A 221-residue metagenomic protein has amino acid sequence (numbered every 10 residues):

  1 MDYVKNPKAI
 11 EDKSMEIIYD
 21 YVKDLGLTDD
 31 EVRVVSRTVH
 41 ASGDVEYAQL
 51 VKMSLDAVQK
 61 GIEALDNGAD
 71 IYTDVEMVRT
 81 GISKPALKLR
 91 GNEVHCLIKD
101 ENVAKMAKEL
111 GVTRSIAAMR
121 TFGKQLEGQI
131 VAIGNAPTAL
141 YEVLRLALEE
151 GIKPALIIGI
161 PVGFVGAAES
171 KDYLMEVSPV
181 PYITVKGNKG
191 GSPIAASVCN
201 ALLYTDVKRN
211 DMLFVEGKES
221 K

Functional and structural regions predicted by a protein language model:
M1-N67: N-terminal nucleotide/polyanion-binding subdomain common to many enzyme families
P7, L50, A132-I133, I160-G163 (+2 more regions): Glycine- and other small-residue-rich loops at beta-strand/loop junctions that grip anionic moieties
P7-M15, L27-E31, V35, V51-S54 (+8 more regions): Generic structural signal for well-ordered, non-membrane alpha-helical segments in soluble metabolic enzymes
K13-Y21, R37, K60-A64, G81 (+7 more regions): Alpha-helical scaffold segments in soluble metabolic enzymes
I17-L25, A41-V45, A64-G68, P85 (+5 more regions): Change "in soluble alpha/beta enzymes" to "in soluble alpha/beta proteins
V58-A69, R79, K84-L89: A structural preference for long, well-packed, hydrophobic secondary-structure segments
V75-E149, P154-A155, P161-G163, K171: Conserved mixed alpha/beta catalytic, RNA-binding, or beta-rich assembly cores of soluble enzyme, regulatory
V165-K221: C-terminal functional extensions of proteins
